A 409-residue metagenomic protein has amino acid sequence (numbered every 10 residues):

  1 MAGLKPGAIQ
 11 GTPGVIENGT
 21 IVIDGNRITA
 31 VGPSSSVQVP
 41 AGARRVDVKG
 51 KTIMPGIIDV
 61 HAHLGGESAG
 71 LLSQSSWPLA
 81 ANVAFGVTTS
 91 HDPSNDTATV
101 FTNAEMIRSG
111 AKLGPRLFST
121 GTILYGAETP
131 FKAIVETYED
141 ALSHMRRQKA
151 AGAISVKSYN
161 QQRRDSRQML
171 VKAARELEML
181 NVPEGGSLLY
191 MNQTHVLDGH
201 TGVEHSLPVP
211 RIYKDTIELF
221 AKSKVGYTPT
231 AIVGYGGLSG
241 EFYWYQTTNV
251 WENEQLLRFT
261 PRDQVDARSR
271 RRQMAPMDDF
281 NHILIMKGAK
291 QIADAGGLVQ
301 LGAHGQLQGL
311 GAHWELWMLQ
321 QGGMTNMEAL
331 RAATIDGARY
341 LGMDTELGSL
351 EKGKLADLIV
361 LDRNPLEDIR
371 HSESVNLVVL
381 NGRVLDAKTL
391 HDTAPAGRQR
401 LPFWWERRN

Functional and structural regions predicted by a protein language model:
P6-G7, N26, G50, G382: Glycine-centered positions in the ABC transporter ATPase nucleotide-binding domain
A8-N18, P33-S36, L310, T325-L330 (+1 more regions): Acidic, glycine-enriched loop/beta-strand segments at the rims of small-molecule binding/catalytic pockets
T12-M54, P395: Histidine-rich, glycine-flanked metal-binding segment
K51-A111, E128-P130, E136-E139, D165 (+1 more regions): Metal-associated gating/positioning segment near the N- to mid-region
G65-E67, T97-F101, Y125-G126, Q161-Q168 (+4 more regions): Active-site environment of divalent metal-dependent phosphoester hydrolases
P78-A98, G114-L124, K149-Q161, V171 (+4 more regions): Divalent metal-dependent hydrolysis catalytic cores, especially in the metallo-beta-lactamase
K132-G185: Metal-dependent enolase-superfamily TIM-barrel catalytic cores that perform enediolate-based chemistry
H144-Q162, P208-G322, P395-L401, W405-N409: Active-site neighborhoods of metal-dependent hydrolases
